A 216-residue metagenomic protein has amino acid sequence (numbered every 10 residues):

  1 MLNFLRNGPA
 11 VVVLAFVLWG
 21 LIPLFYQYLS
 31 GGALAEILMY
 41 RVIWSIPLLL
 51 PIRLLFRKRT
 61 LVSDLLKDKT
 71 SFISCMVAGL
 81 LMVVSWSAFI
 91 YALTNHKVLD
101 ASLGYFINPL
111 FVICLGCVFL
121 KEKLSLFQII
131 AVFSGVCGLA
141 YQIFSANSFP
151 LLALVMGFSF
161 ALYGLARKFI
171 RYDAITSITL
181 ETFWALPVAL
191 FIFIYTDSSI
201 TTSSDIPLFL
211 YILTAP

Functional and structural regions predicted by a protein language model:
M1-E36, C137-F169, L208-L213: Glycine-/small-residue-enriched transmembrane alpha-helix faces in small-molecule transporters and effluxers
M1-L14, P47-C75, L126, I178 (+1 more regions): Membrane-interface interhelical linkers
G20, G79, V83-S87, P109-C114 (+1 more regions): Hydrophobic/small/kink-forming positions within alpha-helical transmembrane segments of polytopic membrane proteins
L29, I37, R41, A92-L93 (+3 more regions): Hydrophobic/aromatic residues within transmembrane alpha-helices of multi-pass small-molecule transporters
G31-E36, S87-G104, I175-T176: Structural motif at transmembrane-helix junctions in multi-pass transporters
T60-L99, P216: Specific transmembrane alpha-helical segments of multi-pass solute transporters/efflux pumps, especially DMT/EamA
Y91, N108-F127: C-terminal transmembrane-helix exit sites in multi-pass transporters
Y91-H96, Y141-L151, Y172, D197-S204: Membrane-interface helix caps and helix-loop-helix hairpins in membrane proteins
